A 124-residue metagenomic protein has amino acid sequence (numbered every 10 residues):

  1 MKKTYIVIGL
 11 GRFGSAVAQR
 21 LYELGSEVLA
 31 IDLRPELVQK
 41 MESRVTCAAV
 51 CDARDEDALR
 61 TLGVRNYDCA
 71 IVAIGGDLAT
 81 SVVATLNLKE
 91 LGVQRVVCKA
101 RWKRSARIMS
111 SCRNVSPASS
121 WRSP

Functional and structural regions predicted by a protein language model:
M1-P124: Cytosolic regulatory regions of ion transport systems
